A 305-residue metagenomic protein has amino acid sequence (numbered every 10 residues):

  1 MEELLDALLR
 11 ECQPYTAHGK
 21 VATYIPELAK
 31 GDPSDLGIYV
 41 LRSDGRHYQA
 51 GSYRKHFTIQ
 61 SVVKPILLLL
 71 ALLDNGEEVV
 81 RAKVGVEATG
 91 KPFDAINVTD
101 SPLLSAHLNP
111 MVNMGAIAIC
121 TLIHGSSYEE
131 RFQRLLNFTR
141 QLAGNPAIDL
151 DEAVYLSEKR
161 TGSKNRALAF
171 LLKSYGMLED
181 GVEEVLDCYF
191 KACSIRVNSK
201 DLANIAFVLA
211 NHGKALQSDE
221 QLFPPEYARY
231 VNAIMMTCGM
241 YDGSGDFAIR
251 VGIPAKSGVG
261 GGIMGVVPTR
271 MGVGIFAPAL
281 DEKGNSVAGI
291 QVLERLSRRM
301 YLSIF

Functional and structural regions predicted by a protein language model:
M1-A17, A71-Y189: Active-site-adjacent helix/loop patches that line small-molecule binding or acyl-intermediate pockets
L9, H212-F305: Structured C-terminal helix/loop/strand segments within mature extracytoplasmic catalytic/sensor domains
Q13-A50, G262-G265: A short, well-structured edge-of-sheet supersecondary motif
L28-G31, H107-L108, R160, G252-K256: Short Gly/Pro-enriched turn/cap motifs at secondary-structure boundaries
G45, T58-R81, I205, V273: Active-site SXXK
R54-H56: A short acidic/small-residue loop/turn micro-motif
S61-V63, L67, M111-A118, N198-N204 (+3 more regions): Catalytic-loop motifs flanking and including active-site residues across diverse enzymes
E129, K159-G162, F170-Y230, K283-S286: Penicillin-binding protein/beta-lactamase superfamily catalytic region
